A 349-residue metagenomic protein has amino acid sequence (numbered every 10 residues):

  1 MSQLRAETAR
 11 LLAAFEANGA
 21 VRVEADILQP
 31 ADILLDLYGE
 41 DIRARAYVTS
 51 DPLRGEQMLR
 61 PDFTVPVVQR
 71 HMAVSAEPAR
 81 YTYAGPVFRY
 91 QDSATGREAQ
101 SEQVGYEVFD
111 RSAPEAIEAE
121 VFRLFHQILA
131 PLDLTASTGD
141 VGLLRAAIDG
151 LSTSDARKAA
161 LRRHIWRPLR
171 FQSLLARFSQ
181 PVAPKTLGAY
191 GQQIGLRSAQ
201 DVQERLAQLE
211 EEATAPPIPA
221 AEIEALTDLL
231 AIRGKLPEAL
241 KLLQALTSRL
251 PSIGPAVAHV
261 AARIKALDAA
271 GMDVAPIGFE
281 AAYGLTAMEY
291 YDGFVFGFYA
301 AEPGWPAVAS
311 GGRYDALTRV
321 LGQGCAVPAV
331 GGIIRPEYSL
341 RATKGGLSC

Functional and structural regions predicted by a protein language model:
M1-G19, Q29-P30, D62-S75, Y83-L134 (+1 more regions): Positively charged, Gly/Ser-enriched RNA/tRNA-binding surfaces
A20-A25, R45-V48, P276-I277: Short secondary-structure junctions
A25-A44, G139-G150, A282-D292: Beta-rich nucleic-acid/ligand-interaction surfaces
I27-Q57, V87, R97: Polyanion/phosphate-binding surface patch
R43-L53, T153-V182, A300-A301: Acidic, His- and aromatic-enriched active-site or binding-groove loops in soluble protein domains that engage sugars
Q127-P131, R145-H164: Charged, amphipathic alpha-helical linkers/stalks
D140, R167-R170, K235: Short, solvent-exposed helix-helix connector turns and helix-capping sites enriched in acidic/polar residues
